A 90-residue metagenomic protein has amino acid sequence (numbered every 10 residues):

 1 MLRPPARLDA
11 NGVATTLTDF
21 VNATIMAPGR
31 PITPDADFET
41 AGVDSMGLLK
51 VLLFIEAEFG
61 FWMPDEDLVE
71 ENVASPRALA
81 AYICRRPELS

Functional and structural regions predicted by a protein language model:
M1-R30, A81-S90: Thiotemplate assembly-line natural product biosynthesis machinery
N22-A41, F61-V69: Phosphopantetheine carrier-protein modules
S45: Catalytic nucleophile serine of serine hydrolases, specifically the conserved "nucleophile elbow" pentapeptide
L49-N72: Phosphopantetheinylated carrier protein domains
A74-Y82: Short, cationic-aromatic polyanion-contact patches
